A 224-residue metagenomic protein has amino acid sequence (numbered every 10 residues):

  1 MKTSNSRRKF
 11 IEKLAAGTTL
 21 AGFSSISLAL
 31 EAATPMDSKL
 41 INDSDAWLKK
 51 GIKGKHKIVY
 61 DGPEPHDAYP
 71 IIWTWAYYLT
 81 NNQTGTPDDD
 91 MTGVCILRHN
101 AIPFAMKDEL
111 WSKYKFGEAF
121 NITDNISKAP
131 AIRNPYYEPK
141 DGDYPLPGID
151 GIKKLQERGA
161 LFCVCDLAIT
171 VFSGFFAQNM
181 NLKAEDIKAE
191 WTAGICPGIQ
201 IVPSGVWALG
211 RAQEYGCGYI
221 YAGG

Functional and structural regions predicted by a protein language model:
M1-T18: N-terminal secretory signal peptides and thylakoid transit peptides that target proteins across membranes
S25-H56: C-terminal segment of N-terminal export signals and the immediately downstream linker at the start of the mature
T34-L40, Q83, D141, K183-D186: Trafficking entry modules
E64-D67, H99-F104, F162, L167-F172 (+1 more regions): Solvent-exposed loop/turn segments at secondary-structure junctions within structured extracellular/periplasmic domains
Y69-T86: Histidine-anchored nucleotide/phosphate-binding helix
P87-L110: Acidic helix-start/capping segments at beta-turn-to-alpha-helix junctions
G117-I149, K154, A168-N179: All-alpha RGS (Regulator of G-protein Signaling) helical domain and cognate RGS-like helical scaffolds
A177-G224: Glycine-rich, aromatic-bearing surface loops/beta-hairpins
